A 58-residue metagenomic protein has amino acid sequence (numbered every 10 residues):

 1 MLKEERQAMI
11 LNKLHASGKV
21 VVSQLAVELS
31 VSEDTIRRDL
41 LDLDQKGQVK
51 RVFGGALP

Functional and structural regions predicted by a protein language model:
L2-E28, E33-D34, R38-P58: HTH-adjacent hinge/linker in prokaryotic transcriptional regulators
